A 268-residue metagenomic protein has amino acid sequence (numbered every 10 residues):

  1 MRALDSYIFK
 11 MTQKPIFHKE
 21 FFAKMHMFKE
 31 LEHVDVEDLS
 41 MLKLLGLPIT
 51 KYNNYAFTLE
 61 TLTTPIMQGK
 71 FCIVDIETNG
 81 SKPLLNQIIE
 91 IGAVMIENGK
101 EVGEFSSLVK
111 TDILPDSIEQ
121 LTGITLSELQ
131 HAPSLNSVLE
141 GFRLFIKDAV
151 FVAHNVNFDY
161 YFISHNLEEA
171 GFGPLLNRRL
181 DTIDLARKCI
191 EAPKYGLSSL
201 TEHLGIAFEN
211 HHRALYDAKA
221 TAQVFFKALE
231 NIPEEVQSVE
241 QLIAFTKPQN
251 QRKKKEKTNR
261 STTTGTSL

Functional and structural regions predicted by a protein language model:
M1-A23, N157-D184: Ordered, small/hydrophobic-rich secondary-structure cores
M1-G69: N-terminal accessory regions of nucleic-acid-interacting proteins
R2-L4, M11-I16, E20, Y52 (+1 more regions): Acidic two-metal-ion nuclease catalytic site recognized across multiple nuclease folds, prominently DnaQ/RNase D-T
D35, Q87, A214: Short, conserved glycine- and acidic-residue-centered signature motifs in active-site or ligand-binding loops
T58-E60, G69-S164, E169, L176 (+2 more regions): Conserved non-catalytic scaffold segment of RNase H-like nuclease domains
T78-G80, D184, A220: Short, glycine/acidic-enriched loop or turn micro-motifs at the edges of active sites
R179-L197: Short alpha-helix plus adjacent loop in nuclease-associated cores
R213-F226: Acidic, divalent-metal-coordinating active-site segment for phosphoryl/phosphodiester hydrolysis, typified by short
